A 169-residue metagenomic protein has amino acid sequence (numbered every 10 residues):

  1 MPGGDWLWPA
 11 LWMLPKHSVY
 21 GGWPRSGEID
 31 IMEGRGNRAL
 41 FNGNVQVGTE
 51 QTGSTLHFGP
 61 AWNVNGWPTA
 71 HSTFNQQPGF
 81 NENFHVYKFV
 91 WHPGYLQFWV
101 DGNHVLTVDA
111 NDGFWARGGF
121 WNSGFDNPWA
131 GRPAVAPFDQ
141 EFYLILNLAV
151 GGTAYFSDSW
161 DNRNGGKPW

Functional and structural regions predicted by a protein language model:
M1-W169: GH16 jelly-roll
